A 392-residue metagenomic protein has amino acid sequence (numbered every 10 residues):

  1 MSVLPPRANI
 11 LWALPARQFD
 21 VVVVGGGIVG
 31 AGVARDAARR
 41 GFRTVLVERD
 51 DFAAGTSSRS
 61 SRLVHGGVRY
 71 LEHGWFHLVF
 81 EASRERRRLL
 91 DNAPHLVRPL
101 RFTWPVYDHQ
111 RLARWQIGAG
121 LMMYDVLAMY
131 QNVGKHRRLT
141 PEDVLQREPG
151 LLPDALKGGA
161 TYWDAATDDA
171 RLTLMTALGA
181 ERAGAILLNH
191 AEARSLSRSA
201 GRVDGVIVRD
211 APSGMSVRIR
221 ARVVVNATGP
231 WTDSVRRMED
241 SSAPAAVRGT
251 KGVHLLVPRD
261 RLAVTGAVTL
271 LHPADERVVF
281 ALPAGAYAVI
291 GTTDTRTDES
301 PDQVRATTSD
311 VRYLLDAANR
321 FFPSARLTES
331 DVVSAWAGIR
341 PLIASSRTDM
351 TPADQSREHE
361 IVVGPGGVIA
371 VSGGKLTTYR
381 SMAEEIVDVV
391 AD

Functional and structural regions predicted by a protein language model:
M1-V21, D36-R40: Extreme N-terminal leader/targeting segments of oxidoreductases
S2, V106-A183, L188, L196-R202 (+3 more regions): Flavin (FAD/FMN) cofactor-binding and adjacent substrate-gating region of FAD-dependent oxidoreductase domains
R17-F19, S213-V223: Core beta-strand elements of the Rossmann-like FAD/NAD(P) dinucleotide-binding domain in flavoenzyme oxidoreductases
G26-G27, R49: Glycine-rich Rossmann-fold phosphate-binding loop(s) that bind the pyrophosphate of adenine dinucleotide cofactors
A38-S58: Glycine-rich FAD pyrophosphate-binding loop
R62-R147, V279: Dinucleotide-binding Rossmann-like beta1-alpha1 core, especially the glycine-rich loop that anchors the ADP
R171, G179, S242-V289, T295-D392: C-terminal catalytic lobe of FAD-dependent flavoproteins
N226-S241: Flavin (primarily FAD) binding-site architecture
